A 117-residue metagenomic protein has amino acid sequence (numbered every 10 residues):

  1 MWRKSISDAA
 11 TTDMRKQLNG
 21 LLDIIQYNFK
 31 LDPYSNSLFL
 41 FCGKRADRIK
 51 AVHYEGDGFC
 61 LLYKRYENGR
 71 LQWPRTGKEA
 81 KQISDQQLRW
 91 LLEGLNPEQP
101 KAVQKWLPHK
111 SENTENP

Functional and structural regions predicted by a protein language model:
M1-P117: Polybasic/polar functional segments that serve as interface/processing modules
